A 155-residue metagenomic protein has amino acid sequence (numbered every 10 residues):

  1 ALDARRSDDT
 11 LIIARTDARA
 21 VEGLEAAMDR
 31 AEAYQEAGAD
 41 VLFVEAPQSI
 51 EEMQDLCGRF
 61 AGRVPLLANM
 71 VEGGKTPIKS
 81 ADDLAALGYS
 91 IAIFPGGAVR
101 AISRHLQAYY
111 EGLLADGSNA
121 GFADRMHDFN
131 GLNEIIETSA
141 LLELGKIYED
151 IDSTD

Functional and structural regions predicted by a protein language model:
L2-F94, R100-E111, L144-D155: Alpha/beta enzyme core
L113-D155: Flexible C-terminal active-site loop/helix
